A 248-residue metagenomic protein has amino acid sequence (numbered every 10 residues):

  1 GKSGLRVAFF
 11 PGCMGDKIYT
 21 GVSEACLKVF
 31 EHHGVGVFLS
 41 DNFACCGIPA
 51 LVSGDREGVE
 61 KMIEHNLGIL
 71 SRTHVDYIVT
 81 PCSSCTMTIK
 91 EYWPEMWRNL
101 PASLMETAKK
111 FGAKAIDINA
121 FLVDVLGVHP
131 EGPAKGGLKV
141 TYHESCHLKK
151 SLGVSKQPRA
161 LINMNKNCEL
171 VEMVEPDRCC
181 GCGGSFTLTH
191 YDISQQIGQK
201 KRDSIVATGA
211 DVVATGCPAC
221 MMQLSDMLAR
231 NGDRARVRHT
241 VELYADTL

Functional and structural regions predicted by a protein language model:
G1-L248: Iron-sulfur cluster-binding electron-transfer modules in prokaryotic oxidoreductases
